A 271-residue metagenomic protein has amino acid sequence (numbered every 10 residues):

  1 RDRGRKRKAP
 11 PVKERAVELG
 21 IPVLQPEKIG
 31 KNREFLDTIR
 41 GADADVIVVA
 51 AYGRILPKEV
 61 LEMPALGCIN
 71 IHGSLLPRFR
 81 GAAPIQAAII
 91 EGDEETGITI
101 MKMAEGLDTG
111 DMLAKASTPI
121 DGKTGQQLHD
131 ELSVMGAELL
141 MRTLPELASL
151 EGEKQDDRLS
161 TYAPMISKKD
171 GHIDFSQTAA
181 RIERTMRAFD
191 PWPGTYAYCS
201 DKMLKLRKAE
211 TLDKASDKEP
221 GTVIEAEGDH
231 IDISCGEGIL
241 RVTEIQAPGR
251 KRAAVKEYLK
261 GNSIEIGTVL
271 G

Functional and structural regions predicted by a protein language model:
R1-P191, D201, G238-R241, A247 (+2 more regions): One-carbon transfer enzymes
E183-G271: C-terminal active-site/capping subdomain that shapes the small-molecule cofactor and substrate pocket of enzyme
